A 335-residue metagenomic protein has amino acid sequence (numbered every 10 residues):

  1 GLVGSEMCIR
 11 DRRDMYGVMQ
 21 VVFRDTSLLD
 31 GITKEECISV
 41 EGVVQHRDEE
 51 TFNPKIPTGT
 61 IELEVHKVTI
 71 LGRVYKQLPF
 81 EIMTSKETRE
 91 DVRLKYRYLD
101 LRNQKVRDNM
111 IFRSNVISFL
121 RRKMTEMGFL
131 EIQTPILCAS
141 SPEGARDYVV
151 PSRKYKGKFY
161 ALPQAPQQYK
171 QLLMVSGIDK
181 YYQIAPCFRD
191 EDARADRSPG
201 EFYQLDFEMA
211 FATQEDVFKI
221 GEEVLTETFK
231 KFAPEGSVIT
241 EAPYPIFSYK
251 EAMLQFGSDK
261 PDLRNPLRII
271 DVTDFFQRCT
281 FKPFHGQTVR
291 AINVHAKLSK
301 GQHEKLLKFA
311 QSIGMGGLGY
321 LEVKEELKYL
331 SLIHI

Functional and structural regions predicted by a protein language model:
S5-I333: Class II aminoacyl-tRNA synthetase catalytic cores and aaRS-like
